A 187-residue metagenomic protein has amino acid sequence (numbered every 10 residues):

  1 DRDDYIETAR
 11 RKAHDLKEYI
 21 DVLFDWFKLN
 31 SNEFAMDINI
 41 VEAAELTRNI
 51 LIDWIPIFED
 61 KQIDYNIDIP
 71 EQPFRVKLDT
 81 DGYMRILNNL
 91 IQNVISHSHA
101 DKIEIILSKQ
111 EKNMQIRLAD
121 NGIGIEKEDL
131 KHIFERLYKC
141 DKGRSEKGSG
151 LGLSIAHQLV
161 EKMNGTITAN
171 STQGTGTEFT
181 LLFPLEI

Functional and structural regions predicted by a protein language model:
R11-L16: Short alpha-helical segment of the dimerization/phosphotransfer core of two-component systems
D37-I40, E59, D64-F74: Conserved catalytic submotifs in the C-terminal HATPase_c
D37-I55: A conserved beta-strand-to-alpha-helix junction within the catalytic ATP-binding
V94-I95: Short helix-loop "hinge" at the ATP-lid/N-box region of the Bergerat-fold HATPase_c
K102-K112: Short beta-strand/loop element within the Bergerat-fold HATPase_c
I125-Y138: Short conserved segment of the HATPase_c
N164-G165: Conserved glycine-rich
